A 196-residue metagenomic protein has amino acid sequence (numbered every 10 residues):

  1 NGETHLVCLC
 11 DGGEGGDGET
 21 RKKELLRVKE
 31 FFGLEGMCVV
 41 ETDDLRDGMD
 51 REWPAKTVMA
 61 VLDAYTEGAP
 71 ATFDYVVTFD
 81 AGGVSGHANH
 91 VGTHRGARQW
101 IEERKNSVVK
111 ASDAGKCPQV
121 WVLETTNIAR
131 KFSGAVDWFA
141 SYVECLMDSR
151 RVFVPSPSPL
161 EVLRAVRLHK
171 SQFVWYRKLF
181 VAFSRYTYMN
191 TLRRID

Functional and structural regions predicted by a protein language model:
N1-K116: Active-site beta-strand->loop->alpha-helix modules in alpha/beta enzyme cores, enriched in Gly/His/Asp(Glu)
E103-D196: The feature marks non-catalytic terminal segments
